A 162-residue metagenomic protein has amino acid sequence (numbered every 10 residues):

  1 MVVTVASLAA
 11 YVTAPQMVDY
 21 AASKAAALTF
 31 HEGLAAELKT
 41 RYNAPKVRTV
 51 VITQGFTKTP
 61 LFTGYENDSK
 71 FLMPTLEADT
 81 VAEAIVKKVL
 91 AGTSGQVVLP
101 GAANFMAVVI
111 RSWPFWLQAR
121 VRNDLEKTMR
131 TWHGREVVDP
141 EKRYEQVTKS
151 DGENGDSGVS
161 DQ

Functional and structural regions predicted by a protein language model:
S7: Residue(s) in the substrate-gating loop at a strand-loop-helix junction that position the organic substrate next
A10-V12: Conserved catalytic-site region of short-chain dehydrogenase/reductase
A14-V18: Active-site loop immediately N-terminal to the catalytic Tyr-X3-Lys motif of short-chain dehydrogenase/reductase
S23: Active-site helix of classical SDR
A36-A103, F115-W116: SDR active-site lid
A103-E126: Short hydrophobic helices that act as membrane-entry/anchoring signals
R122-Q162: Short linear elements at protein peripheries
